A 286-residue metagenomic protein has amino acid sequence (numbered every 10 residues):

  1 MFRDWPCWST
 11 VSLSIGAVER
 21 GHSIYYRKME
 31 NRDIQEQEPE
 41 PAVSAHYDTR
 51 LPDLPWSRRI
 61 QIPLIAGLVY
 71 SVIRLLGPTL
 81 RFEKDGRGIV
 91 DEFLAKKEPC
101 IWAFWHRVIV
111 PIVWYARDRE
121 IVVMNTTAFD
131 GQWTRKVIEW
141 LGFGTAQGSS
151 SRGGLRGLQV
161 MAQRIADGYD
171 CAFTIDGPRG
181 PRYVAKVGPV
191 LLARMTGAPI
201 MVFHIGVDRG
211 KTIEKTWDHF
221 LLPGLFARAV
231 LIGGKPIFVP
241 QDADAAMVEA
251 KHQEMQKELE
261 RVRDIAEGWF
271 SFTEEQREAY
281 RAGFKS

Functional and structural regions predicted by a protein language model:
W5-W8: Tryptophan (W) side chains
T10, Y25-Y26: Short, positively charged and aromatic/hydrophobic N-terminal segments
E30-D118, R135, G224, Q256-S286: Membrane-anchoring hydrophobic helices of lipid-metabolizing enzymes
D48, V187-D244: A cross-family acyltransferase "interaction/gating" segment
K97-R156, T196, T212-I213: Catalytic core of membrane glycerolipid acyltransferases/transacylases, capturing the structured, soluble-facing
G148, T174, V202-I205: Generic beta-sheet signal
V160-T196: Catalytic-site beta-strand/loop segments enriched in glycine and acidic/polar residues
